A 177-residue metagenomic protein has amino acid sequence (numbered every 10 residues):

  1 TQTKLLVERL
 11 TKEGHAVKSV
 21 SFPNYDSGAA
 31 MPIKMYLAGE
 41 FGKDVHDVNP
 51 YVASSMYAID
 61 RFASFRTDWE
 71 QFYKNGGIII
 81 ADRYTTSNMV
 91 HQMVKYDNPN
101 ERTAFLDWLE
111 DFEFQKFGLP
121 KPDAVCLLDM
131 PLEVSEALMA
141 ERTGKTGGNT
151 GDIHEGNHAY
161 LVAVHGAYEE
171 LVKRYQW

Functional and structural regions predicted by a protein language model:
Q2, L6: Hydrophobic positions on the alpha1 helix immediately C-terminal to the Walker A/P-loop
T11, Y73-K74, K173: Anion (oxyanion) recognition and catalysis
H15-D111, Q115-F117: ATP-dependent small-molecule kinase phosphotransfer cores that center on conserved nucleotide phosphate-binding segments
V17-S19, V125-L127, W177: Conserved beta-strand scaffold positions in the cores of enzyme catalytic domains, especially in NTP/NDP-utilizing
F65-W69, E136, E169-V172: Structural signal for well-ordered, non-membrane alpha-helices
T86-G166: A glycine- and Lys/Arg-enriched "phosphate-lid" helix/loop adjacent to the NTP-binding pocket of small-molecule kinases
H165-W177: Extracellular serine-dependent O-acyl
